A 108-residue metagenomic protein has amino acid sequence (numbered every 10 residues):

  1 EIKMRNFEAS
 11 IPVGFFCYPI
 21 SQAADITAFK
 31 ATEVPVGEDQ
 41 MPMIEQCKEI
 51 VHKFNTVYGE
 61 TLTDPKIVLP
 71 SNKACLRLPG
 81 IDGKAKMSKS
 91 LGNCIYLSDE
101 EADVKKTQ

Functional and structural regions predicted by a protein language model:
I2-Q108: Active-site cores that bind ATP or allylic diphosphates and position pyrophosphate for catalysis
